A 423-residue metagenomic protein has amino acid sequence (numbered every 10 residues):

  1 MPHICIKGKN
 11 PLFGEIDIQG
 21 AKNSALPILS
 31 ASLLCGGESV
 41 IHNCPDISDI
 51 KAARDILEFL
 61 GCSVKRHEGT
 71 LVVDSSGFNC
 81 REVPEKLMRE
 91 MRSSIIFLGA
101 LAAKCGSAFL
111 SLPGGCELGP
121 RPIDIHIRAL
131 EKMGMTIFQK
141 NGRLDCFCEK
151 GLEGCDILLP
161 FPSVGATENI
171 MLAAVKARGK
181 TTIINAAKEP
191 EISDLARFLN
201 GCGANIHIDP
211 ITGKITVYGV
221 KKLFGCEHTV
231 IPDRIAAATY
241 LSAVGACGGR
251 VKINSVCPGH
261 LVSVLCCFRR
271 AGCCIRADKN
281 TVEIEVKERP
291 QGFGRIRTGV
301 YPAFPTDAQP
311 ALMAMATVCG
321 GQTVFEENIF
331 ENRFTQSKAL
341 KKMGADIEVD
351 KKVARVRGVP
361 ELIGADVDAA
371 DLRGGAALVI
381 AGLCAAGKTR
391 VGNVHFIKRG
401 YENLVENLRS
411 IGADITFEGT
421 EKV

Functional and structural regions predicted by a protein language model:
M1-V423: Short, structured segments at the rim of ligand-binding sites
